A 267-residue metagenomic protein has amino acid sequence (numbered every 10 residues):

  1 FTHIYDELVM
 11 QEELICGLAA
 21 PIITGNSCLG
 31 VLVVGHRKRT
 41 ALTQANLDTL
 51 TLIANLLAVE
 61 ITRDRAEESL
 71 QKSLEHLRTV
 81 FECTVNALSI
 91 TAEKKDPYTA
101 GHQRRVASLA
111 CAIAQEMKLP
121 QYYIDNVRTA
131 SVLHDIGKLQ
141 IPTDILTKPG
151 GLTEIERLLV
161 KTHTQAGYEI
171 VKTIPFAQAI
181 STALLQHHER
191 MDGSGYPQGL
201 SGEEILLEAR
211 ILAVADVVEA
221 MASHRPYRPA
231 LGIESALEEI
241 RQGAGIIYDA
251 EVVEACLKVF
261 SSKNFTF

Functional and structural regions predicted by a protein language model:
F1-C16, H36, R190-S201: Signal-transducing coupling segments at domain and membrane junctions
I15-I23: A short, aliphatic-rich beta-strand micro-motif
I22-G25, R39: Sensor-regulatory modules in signal-transduction proteins
C28: Glycine-rich acetyl-CoA-binding "A-motif" of GNAT/NAT acetyltransferases
V31-A41, P149: Short beta-strand-to-loop transition segments that serve as allosteric relay/switch motifs in sensory/regulatory domains
Q44, S73-H76, E82-F267: Metal-dependent catalytic cores of enzymes that make or break cyclic nucleotides and related phosphoester linkages
T51-A58: Allosteric cytosolic regulatory segments
L57, R63-A66, L70, L77 (+1 more regions): Heptad-repeat alpha-helical coiled-coil signal-transmission segments
